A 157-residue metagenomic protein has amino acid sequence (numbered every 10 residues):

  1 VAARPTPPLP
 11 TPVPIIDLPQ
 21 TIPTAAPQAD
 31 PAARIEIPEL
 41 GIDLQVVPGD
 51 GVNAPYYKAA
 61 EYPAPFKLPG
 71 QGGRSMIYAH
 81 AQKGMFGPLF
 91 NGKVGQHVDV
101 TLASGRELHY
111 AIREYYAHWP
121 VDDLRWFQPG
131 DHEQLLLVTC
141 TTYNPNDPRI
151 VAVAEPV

Functional and structural regions predicted by a protein language model:
V1-V157: Solvent-exposed, non-transmembrane regions of membrane-associated and secreted proteins
